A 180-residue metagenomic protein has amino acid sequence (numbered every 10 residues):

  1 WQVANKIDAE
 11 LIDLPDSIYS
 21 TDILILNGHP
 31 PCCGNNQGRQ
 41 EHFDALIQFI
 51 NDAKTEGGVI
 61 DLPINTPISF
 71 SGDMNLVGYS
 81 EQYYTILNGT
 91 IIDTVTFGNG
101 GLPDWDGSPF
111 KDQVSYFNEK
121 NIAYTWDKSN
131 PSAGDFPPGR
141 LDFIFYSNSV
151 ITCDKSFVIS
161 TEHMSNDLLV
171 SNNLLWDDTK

Functional and structural regions predicted by a protein language model:
W1-P31: Structured beta-strand-rich core segments of catalytic domains in phosphoester-bond hydrolases
V3, R39-F49, Y79-Y83, P137 (+1 more regions): Stable alpha-helical elements in mature extracytoplasmic
L14, H29-N35, M74-G78, S149-T152: Solvent-exposed loop/turn segments at secondary-structure junctions within structured extracellular/periplasmic domains
I18-Y19, L26, N36-Q40, S80-T85 (+1 more regions): Short, solvent-exposed loop/turn and secondary-structure capping segments
I23, G38-D44, N172-D178: N-terminal, active-site-proximal structural segment of metallo-dependent hydrolase catalytic domains
I25-G28, P67-D73: Extended hydrophobic secondary-structure segments that form protein cores and membrane-embedded regions
N36-L62: A long, amphipathic alpha-helix that forms part of the scaffold/cap immediately adjacent to metal-dependent active
T55-S69, L76-K180: Metal-dependent phosphoester-hydrolase catalytic domains
